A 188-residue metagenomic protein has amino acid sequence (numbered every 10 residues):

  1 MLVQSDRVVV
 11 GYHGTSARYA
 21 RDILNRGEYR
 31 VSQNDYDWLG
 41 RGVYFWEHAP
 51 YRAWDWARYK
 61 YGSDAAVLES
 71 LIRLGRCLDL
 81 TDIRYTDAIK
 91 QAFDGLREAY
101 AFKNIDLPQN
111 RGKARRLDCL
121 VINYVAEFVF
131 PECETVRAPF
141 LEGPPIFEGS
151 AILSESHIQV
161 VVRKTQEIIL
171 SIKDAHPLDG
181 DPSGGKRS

Functional and structural regions predicted by a protein language model:
M1-W38: ADP-ribose/NAD+-binding catalytic cleft of ART/PARP-like enzymes
L2, V67-S188: Active-site and NAD+-binding cores of ADP-ribose-processing enzymes
H13-R18, V43, E47-P50, I72-R76: Short, flexible loop/turn elements at secondary-structure junctions
R21-D22, W54-W56, L78-T81: Short helix/loop capping segments that flank catalytic or ligand/cofactor-binding pockets
D22-N25, W46-Y51, A138, E148-S150: A short linear-motif detector with a strong N-terminal bias
R26, S32, R41-G42, W46 (+2 more regions): Surface-exposed loop/turn and secondary-structure junction residues enriched for glycine/proline
Q33-K60: Extended catalytic/binding region for NAD+/ADP-ribose chemistry, centered on the ART fold
G62-A65: A short alpha->loop->secondary-structure connector
